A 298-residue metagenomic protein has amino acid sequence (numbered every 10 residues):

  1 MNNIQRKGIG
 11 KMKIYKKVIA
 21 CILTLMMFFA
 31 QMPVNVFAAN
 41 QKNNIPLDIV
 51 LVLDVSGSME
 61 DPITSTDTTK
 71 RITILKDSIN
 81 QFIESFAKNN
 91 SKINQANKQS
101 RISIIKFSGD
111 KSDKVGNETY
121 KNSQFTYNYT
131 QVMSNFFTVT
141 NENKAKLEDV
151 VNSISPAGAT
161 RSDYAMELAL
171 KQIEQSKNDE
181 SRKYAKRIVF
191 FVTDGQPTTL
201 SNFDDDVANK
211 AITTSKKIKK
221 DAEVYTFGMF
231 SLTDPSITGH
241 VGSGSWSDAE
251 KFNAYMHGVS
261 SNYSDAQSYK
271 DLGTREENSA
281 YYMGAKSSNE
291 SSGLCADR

Functional and structural regions predicted by a protein language model:
N2-N3, K106, G258: N-terminal low-complexity, Ser/Thr/acidic repeat segments characteristic of secreted and surface-exposed proteins
N3, G10, I14-T68, K177: Acidic, polar low-complexity linker/tail segments
K42-F137, A169, I188-T193, A222-T233: Von Willebrand factor
N43, L47, P62-D77, Q99 (+5 more regions): Soluble non-cytosolic domains of exported or imported proteins
L47, G57, T73, D77-E84 (+6 more regions): Solvent-exposed, polar/charged alpha-helical surfaces in well-ordered, non-transmembrane soluble domains, broadly
G57, N80-N94, N152, P156 (+4 more regions): Sec-exported extracytoplasmic/periplasmic mature domains
M59, A87, S108-E167, Q196-T198 (+1 more regions): Short, charged loop segments at secondary-structure junctions
A159, Y164, L168-K171, K183-I188 (+1 more regions): VWA/integrin I-like adhesion module and closely mimicked acidic/polar interface patches used
